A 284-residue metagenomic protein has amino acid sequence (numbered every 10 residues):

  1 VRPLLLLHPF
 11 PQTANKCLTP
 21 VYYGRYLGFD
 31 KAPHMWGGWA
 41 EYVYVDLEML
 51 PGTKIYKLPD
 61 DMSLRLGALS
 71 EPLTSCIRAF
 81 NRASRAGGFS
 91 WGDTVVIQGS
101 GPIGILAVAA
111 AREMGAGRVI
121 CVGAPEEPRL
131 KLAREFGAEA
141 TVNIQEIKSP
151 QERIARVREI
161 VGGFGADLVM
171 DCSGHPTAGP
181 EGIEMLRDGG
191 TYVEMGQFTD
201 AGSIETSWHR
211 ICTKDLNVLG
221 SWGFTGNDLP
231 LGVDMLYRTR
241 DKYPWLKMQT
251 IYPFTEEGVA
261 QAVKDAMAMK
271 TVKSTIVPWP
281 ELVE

Functional and structural regions predicted by a protein language model:
V1-I55: Glycine-rich phosphate/adenylate-binding loop and adjacent beta-alpha elements of nucleotide- or dinucleotide-binding
H34-W39, P59-S84, V95-L106: A glycine-rich, Thr/Ser-enriched phosphate-binding loop motif common to dinucleotide/cofactor-binding enzymes
T94, G190-T191, N217: Short glycine-centered segments of the SAM/dcSAM-binding site in methyltransferase folds
T94-S100, R112-E181: Adenosine-nucleotide cofactor-binding segment
G123-E126, F198, F224: Residues in the short beta-alpha loop(s) of Rossmann-like NAD(P)-binding domains
R156, P180-E184, T225-E284: C-terminal hydrophobic helical "lid"/dimerization subdomain of Rossmann-like NAD(P)H-dependent oxidoreductases
L186-D188: Helix-to-beta-strand junctions that scaffold the AdoMet/dcAdoMet cofactor pocket in Class I SAM-dependent enzymes
G196-D215, G232-D234: Rossmann-fold NAD(P)-binding glycine/threonine-rich loop
